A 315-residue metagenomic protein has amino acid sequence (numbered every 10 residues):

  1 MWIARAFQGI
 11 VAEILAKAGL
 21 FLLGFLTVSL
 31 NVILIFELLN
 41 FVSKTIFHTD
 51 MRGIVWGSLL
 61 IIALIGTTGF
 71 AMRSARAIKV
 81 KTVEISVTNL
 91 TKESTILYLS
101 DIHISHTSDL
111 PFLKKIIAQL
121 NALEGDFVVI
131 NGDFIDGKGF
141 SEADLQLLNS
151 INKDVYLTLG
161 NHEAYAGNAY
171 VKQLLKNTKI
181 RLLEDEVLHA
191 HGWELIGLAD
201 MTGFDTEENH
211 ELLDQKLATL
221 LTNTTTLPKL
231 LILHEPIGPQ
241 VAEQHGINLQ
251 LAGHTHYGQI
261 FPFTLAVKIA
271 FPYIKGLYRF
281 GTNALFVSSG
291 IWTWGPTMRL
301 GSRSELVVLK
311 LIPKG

Functional and structural regions predicted by a protein language model:
M1-R76: Non-catalytic terminal accessory segments
L20-F21, T45-S58, V80-K92, K115-E124: Alpha-helical membrane-embedding segments and immediately adjacent membrane-interface amphipathic helices
L64-N89, H106-P111: Hydrophobic alpha-helical transmembrane segments in integral membrane proteins
S86-G315: Soluble catalytic domains of enzymes that build or remodel membrane lipids, polysaccharides, and related
